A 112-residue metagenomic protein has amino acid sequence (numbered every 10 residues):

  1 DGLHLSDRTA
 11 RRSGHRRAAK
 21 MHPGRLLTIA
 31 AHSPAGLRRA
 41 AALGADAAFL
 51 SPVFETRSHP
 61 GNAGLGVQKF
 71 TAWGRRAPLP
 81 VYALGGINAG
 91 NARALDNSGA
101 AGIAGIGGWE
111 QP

Functional and structural regions predicted by a protein language model:
D1, H32-D46, A72-A83, I87-G105 (+1 more regions): Catalytic cores of alpha/beta
D1, R12-H22, R38-L43, P112: Short loop/helix-cap segments at secondary-structure boundaries that form the rim of catalytic
S6-R16, A47-G61, G86-P112: Glycine-rich phosphate-binding active-site loops on the catalytic face of alpha/beta enzymes
D7, H15-S33, A63-G86: Alpha-helix-loop-beta-strand connector modules within alpha/beta enzyme cores
K20-L50, E55-H59: A mid-sequence interfacial segment
